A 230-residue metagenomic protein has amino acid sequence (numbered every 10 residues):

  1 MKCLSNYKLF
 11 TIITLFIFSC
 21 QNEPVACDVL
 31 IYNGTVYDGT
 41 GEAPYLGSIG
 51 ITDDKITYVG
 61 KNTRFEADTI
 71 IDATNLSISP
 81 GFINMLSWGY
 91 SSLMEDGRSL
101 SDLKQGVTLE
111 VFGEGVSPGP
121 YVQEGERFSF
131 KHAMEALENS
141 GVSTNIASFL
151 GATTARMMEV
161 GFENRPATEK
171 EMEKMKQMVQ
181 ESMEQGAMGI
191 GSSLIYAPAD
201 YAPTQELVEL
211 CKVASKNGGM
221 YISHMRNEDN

Functional and structural regions predicted by a protein language model:
L4-I12: Sec-dependent signal peptide recognition, specifically the positively charged N-region followed immediately by
I17-S19: C-terminal motif of bacterial Sec signal peptides marking the signal peptidase cleavage site
E23-V29, V36-G81: Histidine-rich, glycine-flanked metal-binding segment
G39, G115, I195: Flexible loop residues that form catalytic and substrate-binding hotspots at small-molecule/glycan-binding clefts
L76-I78, F82-S87, L93-I190, C211 (+1 more regions): Divalent-metal coordination cores built from histidine and acidic residues
G89-Y90, N227: Short active-site segment of divalent metal-dependent hydrolases/proteases that encodes the spacing between
Y90-E95, A202, E206: Short, glycine/acidic-rich beta->alpha junctions
I190-N230: Active-site core of metal-dependent hydrolases
